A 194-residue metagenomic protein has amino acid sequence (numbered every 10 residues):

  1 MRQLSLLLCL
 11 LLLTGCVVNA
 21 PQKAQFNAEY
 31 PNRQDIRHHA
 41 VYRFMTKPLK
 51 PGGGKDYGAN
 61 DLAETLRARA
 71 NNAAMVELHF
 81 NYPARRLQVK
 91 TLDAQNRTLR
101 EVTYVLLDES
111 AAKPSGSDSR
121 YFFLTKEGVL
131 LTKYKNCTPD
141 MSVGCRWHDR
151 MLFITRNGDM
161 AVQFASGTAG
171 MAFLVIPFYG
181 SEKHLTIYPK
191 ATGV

Functional and structural regions predicted by a protein language model:
M1-C16: Sec-dependent bacterial lipoprotein signal peptides
Q3, L49, L92-A94: Histidine- and/or cysteine-centered catalytic micro-motif in compact active-site loops
C16-A84, E127, T132-N136, R146-W147 (+1 more regions): Amphipathic/hydrophobic helical signal segments and adjacent flexible N-terminal regions that mediate secretion
N81-T138: Predominantly extracellular/secreted and cell-surface proteins with exposed, flexible low-complexity segments
N96, H148-M151: Functional cores of ribonucleases/endoribonucleases
